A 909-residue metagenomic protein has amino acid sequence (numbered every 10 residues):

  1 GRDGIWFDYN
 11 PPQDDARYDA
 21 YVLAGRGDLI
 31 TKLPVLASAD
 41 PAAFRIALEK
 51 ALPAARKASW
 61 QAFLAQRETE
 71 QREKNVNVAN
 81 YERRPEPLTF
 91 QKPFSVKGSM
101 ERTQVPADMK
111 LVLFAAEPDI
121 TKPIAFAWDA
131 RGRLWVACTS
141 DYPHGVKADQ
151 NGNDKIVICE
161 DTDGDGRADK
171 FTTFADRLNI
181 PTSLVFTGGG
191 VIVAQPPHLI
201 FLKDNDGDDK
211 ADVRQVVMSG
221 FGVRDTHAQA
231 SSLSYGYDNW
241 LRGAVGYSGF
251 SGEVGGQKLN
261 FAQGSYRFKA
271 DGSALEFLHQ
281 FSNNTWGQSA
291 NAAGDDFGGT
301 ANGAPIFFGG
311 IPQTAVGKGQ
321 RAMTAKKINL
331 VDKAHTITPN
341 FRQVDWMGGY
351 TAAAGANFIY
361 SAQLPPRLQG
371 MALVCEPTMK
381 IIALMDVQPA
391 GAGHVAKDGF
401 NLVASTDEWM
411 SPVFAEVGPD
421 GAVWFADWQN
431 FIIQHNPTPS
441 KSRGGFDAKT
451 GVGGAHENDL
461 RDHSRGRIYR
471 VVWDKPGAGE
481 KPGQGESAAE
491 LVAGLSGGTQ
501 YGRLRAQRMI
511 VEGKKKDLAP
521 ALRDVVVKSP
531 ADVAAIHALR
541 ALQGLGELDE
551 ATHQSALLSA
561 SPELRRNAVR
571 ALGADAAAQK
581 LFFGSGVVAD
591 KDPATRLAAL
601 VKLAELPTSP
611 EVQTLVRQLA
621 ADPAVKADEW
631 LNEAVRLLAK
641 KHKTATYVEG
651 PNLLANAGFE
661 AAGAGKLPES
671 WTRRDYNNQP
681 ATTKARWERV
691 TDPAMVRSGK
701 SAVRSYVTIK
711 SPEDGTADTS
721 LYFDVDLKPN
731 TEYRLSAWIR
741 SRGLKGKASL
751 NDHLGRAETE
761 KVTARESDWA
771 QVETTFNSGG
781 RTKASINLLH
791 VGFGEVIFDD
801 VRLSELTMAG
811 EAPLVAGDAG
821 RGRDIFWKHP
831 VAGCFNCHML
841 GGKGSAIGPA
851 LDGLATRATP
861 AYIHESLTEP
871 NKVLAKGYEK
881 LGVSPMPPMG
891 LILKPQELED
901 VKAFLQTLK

Functional and structural regions predicted by a protein language model:
G1, D40, L48, L52-L491 (+2 more regions): Beta-propeller domains with acidic blade repeats across secreted/periplasmic ectodomains and cytosolic WD/CNH propellers
F114, G189-V191, P197, A538 (+2 more regions): C-terminal capping alpha-helices of c-type cytochrome domains
V423-A426, I468, G822, V831-G841 (+5 more regions): The canonical Cys-X-X-Cys-His
G479-K481, Y501-K514, V533-E547, T552-L558 (+4 more regions): Structural detector for internal amphipathic alpha-helices that build alpha-solenoid repeat scaffolds
E490-G494, A521-P530, T552-A560, F582-K591 (+2 more regions): Alpha-solenoid HEAT/Armadillo-like helical repeat scaffolds in large eukaryotic proteins
T499, E805-H829, K909: Electrostatic cytochrome c docking/interface patches
Y647-G810: Extracellular and organelle-lumenal recognition/adhesion modules and their flexible linkers in secreted
N836, S845-L854, E869-D900, L905: Axial heme c-ligation environment in periplasmic c-type cytochrome domains
